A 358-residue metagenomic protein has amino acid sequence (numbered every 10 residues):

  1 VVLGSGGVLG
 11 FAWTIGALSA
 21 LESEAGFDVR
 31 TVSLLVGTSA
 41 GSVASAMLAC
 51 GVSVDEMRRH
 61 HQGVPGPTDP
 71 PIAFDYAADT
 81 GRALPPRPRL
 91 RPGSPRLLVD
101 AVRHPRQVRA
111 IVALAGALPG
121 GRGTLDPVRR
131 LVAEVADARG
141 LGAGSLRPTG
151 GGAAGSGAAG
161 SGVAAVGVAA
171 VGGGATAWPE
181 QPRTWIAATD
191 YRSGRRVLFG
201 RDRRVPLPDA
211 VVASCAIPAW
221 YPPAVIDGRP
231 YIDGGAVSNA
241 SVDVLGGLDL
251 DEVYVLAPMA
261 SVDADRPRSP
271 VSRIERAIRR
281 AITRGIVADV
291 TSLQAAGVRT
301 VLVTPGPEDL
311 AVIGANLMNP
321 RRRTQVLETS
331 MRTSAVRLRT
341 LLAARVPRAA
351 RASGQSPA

Functional and structural regions predicted by a protein language model:
V1-T38, A46-A358: Patatin-like phospholipase
